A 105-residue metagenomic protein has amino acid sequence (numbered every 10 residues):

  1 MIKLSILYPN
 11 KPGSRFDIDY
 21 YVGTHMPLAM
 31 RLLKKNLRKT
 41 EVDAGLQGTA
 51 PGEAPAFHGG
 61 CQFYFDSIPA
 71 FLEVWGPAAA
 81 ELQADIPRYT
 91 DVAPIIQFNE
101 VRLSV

Functional and structural regions predicted by a protein language model:
M1-V105: Macromolecular interaction modules
